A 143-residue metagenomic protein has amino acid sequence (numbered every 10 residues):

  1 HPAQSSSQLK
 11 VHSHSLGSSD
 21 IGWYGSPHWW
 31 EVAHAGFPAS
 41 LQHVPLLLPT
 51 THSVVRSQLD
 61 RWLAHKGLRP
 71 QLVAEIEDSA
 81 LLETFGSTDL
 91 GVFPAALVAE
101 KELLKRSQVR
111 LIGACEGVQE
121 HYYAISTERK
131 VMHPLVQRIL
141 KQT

Functional and structural regions predicted by a protein language model:
H1-V44, V98-A99: Acidic, Gly/Pro-rich loop/turn segments at junctions of secondary structure
V11-G22, K105-Q119: Short beta-strand->loop
W30-A33, V44-K66, M132-L140: Secondary-structure junction motif
W30-V32, R110-T143: A late-sequence structural motif
L48-P49, E75, F93, I125: Active-site-adjacent beta-strand anchor residues
V54-R110: Hydrophobic hinge/microswitch elements
